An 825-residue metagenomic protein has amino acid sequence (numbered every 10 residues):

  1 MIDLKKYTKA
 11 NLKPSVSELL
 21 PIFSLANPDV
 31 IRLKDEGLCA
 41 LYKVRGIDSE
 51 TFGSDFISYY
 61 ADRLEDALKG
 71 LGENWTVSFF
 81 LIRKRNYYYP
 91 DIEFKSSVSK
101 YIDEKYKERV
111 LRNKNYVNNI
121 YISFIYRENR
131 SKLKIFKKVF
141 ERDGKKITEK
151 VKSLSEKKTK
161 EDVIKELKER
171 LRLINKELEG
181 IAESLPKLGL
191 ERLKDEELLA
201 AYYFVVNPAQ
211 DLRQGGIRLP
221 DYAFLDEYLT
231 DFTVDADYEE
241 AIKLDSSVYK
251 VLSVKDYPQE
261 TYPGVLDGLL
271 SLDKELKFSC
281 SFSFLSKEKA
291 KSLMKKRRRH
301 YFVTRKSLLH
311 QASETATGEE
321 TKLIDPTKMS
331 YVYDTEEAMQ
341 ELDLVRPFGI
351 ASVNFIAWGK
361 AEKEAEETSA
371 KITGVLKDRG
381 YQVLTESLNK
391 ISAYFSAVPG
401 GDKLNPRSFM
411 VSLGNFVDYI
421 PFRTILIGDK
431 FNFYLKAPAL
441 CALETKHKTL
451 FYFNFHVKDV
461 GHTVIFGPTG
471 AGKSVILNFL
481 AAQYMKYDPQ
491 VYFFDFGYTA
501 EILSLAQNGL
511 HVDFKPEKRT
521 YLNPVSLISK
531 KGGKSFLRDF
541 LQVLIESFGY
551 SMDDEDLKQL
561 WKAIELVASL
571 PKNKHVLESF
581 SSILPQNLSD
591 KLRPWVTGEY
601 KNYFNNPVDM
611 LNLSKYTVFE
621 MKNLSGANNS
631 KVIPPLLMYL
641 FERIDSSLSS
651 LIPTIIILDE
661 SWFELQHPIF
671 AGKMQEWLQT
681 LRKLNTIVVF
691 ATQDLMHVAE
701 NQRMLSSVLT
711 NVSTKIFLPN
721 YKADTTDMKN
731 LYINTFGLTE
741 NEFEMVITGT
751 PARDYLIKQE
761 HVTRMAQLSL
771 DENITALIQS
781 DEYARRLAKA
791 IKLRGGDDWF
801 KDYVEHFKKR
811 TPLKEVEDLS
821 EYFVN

Functional and structural regions predicted by a protein language model:
M1-I427: Extended, folded cores of ATP/NTP-driven motor/assembly subunits in large transport and secretion machines
S54-G70, K289-K296, Y381-Q382, S392-F451 (+8 more regions): P-loop NTPase motor domains
V457, T469: The conserved Walker
I465: Hydrophobic anchor at the beta1->P-loop junction of P-loop NTPases
K473: Conserved lysine of the Walker
I476: Hydrophobic positions on the alpha1 helix immediately C-terminal to the Walker A/P-loop
A482-Y492, Q507: Post-Walker A helix-loop "phosphate-sensing" segment adjacent to the P-loop in P-loop NTPases
G509-V512, R703-F717: A short helix-turn-beta junction within AAA+ P-loop NTPase domains corresponding to the substrate/partner-engaging
